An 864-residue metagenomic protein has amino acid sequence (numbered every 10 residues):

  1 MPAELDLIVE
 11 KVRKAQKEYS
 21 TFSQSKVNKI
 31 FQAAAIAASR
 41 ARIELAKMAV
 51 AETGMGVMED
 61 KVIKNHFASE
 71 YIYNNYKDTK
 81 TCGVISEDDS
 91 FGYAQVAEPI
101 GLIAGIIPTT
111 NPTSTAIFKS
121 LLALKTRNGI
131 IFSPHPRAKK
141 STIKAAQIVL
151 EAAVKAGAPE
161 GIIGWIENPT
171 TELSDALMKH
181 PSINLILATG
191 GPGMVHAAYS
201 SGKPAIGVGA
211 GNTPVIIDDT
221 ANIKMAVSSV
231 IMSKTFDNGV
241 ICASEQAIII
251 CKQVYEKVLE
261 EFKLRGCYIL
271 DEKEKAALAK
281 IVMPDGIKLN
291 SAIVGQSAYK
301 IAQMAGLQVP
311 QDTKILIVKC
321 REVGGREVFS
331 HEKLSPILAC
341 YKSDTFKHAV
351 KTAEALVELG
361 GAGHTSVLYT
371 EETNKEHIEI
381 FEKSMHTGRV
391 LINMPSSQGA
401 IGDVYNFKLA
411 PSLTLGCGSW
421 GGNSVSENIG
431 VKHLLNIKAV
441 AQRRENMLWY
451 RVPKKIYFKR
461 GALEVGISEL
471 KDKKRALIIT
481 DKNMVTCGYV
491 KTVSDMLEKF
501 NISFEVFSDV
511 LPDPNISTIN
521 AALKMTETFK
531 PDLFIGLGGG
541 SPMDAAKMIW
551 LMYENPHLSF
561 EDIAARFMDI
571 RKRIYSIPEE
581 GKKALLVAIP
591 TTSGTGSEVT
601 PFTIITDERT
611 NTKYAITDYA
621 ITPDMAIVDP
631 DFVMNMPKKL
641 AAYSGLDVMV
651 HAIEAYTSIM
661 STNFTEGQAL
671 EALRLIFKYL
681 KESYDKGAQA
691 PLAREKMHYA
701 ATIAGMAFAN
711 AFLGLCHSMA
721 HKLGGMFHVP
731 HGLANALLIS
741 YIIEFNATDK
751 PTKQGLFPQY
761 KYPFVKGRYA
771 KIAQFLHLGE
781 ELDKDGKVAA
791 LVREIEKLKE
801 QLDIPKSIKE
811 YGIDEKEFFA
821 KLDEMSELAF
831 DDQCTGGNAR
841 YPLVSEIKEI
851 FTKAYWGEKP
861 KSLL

Functional and structural regions predicted by a protein language model:
M1-A94, L122, L264: N-terminal Rossmann-like NAD(P)+-binding subdomain of aldehyde/semialdehyde dehydrogenases
S20, L307-M447: Conserved C-terminal structural/oligomerization subdomain of aldehyde/semialdehyde dehydrogenase
K80, A145, S517-D631: Glycine/threonine-rich beta-strand-loop-alpha-helix active-site module that forms ligand/phosphate-binding
V84-M225: Rossmann-like NAD(P) dinucleotide-binding subdomain of oxidoreductase/dehydrogenase enzymes
I117, V195-G324, K351: ALDH superfamily catalytic-core signature
E256, L264, V599-A711: Carboxylate- and glycine-rich phosphate/diphosphate-binding segment that chelates Mg2+/Mn2+
L448-L533, I808-K809: ATP/NTP phosphate-donor binding region
M726-A820, P860: Gly/Pro-rich interdomain helix-loop hinge
